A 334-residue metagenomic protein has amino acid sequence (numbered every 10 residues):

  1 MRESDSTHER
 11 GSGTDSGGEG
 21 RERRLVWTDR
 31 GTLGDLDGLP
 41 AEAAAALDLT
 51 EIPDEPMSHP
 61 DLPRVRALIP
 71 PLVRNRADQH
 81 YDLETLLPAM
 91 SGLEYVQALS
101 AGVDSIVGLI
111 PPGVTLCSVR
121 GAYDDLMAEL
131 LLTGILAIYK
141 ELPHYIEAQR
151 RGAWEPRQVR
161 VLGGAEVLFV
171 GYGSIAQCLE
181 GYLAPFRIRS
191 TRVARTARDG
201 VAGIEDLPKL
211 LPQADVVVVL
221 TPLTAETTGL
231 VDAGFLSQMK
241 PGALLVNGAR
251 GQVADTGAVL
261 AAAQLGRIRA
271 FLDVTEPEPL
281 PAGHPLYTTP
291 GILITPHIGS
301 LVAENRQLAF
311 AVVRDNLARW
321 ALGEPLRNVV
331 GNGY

Functional and structural regions predicted by a protein language model:
M1-R76: N-terminal glycine-/charge-rich "phosphate-binding" loop or analogous flexible N-terminal tail
D61-P63, L87-M90, L162, L210-A214 (+2 more regions): A short, aliphatic-rich alpha-helical micro-motif
R66-I146: Phosphate/diphosphate ligand-binding glycine-rich loop within oxidoreductases
G113, G163-V167, G242: Phosphate-coordination loops involved in phosphoryl transfer and adenosine-cofactor binding
L116, G242-L244, G248-Y334: Rossmann-like dinucleotide-binding domain for NAD(H)/NADP(H)
A128-H144, P185-F186, A311-R319, E324: Oxidoreductase and adenylate-handling cofactor-binding alpha/beta cores
Y145-C178: Glycine-rich NAD(P)-binding loop of Rossmann-like domains
R189, T196-P285: Rossmann-like adenosine-cofactor binding region
